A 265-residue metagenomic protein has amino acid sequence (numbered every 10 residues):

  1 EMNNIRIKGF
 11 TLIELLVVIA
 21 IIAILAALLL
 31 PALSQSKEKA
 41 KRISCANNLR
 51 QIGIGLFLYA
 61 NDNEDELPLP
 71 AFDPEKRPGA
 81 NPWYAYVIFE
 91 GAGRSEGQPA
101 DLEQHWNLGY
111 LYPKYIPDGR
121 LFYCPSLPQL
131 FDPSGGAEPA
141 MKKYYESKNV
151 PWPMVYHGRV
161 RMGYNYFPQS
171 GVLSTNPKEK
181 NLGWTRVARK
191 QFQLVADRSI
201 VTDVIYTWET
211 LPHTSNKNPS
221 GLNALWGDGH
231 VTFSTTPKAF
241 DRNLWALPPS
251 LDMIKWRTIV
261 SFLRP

Functional and structural regions predicted by a protein language model:
E1-M2, M253: N-terminal intrinsically disordered/low-complexity leader segments
N3-N47: Amphipathic alpha-helical segments typified by the pilin-like N-terminal helix that continues immediately C-terminal
I43-P265: Short, well-structured segments within or immediately adjacent to enzyme catalytic domains that line ligand-binding
